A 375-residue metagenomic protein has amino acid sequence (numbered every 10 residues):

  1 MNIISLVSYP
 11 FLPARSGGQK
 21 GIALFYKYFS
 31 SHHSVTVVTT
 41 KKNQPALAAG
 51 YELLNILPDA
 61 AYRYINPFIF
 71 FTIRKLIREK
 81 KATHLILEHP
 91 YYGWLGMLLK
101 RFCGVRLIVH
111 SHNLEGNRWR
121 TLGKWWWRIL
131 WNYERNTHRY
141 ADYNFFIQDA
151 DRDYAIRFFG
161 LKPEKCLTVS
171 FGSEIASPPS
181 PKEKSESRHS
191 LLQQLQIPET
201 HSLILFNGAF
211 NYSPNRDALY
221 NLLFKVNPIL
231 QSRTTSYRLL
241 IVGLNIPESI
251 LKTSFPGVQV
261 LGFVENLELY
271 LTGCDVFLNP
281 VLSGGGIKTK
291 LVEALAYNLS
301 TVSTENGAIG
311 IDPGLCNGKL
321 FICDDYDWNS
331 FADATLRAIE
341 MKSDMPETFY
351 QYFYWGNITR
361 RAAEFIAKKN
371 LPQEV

Functional and structural regions predicted by a protein language model:
M1-Q44, K80, E374: N-terminal subdomain of nucleotide-sugar transferases
I3-I4, K100-W119: Active-site proximal beta-strand in glycosyltransferases
G21-I22, K27, S173-P256, V260 (+2 more regions): Conserved catalytic-core segment of nucleotide-activated headgroup transferases in glycan assembly
F71-K75, R101, W125-I147: Membrane-proximal helix-turn-helix segments that form the acceptor-binding/catalytic region of lipid-linked
D142, T272-G286, Y297-L299: Acidic donor-binding loop of glycosyltransferase active sites
A150, F171-G172: Carbohydrate-associated surface elements
K290-E293, S300-E305: Short hydrophobic beta-strand element within catalytic cores of glycosyltransferases and related nucleotide-activated
E340-L371: A charged, aromatic-enriched C-terminal amphipathic alpha-helix characteristic of glycosyltransferases across folds
